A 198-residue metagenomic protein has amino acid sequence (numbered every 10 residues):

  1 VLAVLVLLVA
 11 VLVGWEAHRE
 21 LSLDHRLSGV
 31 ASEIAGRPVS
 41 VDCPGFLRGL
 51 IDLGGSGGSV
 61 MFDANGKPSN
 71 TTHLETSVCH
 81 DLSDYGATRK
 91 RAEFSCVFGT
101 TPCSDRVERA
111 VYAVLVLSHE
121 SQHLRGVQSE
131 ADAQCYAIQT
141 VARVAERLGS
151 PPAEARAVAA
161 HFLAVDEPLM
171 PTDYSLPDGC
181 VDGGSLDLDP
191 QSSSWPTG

Functional and structural regions predicted by a protein language model:
L2-A3, A10-E20, D24-M61, G66-S69 (+4 more regions): Metalloprotease/metallohydrolase-associated module, dominated by Zn2+-dependent proteases
S59-A113, S121-L124: Active-site scaffold of zinc-dependent metalloenzymes
V111-I138: Active-site recognition of the HExxH zinc-binding catalytic motif
